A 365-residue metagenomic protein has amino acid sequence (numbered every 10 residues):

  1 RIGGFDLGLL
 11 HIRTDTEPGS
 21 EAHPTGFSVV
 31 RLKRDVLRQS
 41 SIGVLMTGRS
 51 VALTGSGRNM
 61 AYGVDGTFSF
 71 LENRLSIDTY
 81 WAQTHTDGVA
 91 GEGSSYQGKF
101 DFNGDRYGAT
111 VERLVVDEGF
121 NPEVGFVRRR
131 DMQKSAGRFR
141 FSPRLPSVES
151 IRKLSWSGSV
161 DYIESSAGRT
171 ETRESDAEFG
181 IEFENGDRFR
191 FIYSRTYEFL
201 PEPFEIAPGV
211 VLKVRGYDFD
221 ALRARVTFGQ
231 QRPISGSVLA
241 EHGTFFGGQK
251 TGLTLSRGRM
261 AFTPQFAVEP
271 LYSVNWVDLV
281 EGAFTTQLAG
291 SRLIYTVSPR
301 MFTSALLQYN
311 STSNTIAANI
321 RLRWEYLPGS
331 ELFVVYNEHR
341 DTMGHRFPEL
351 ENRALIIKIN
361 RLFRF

Functional and structural regions predicted by a protein language model:
R1-G57, D65: A conserved hydrophobic secondary-structure block that centers on an alpha-helix together with its immediately flanking
S40, R74-S76: Beta-strand initiation motifs
A61-Y62, F219: Short acidic/polar alpha-helix capping motifs at helix-coil junctions
Y62-T67, D78: Gly/Pro-rich turn-and-neighbor structural signature
E72, T79-F365: Exposed, low-structure sequence patches enriched in small/polar residues
